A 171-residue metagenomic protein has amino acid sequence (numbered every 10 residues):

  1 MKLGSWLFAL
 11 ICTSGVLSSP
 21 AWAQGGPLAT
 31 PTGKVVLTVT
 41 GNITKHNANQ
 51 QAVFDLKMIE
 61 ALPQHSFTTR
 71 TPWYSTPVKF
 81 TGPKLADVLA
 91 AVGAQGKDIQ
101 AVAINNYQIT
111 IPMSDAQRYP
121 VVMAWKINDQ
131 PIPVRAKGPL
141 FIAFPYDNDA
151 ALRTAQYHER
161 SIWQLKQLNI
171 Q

Functional and structural regions predicted by a protein language model:
M1-S5: Positively charged n-region of N-terminal signal peptides that target proteins for export
L7-S18: Bacterial N-terminal signal peptides
W22-Q171: N-terminal intrinsically disordered, low-complexity segments enriched in P/E/S/T
